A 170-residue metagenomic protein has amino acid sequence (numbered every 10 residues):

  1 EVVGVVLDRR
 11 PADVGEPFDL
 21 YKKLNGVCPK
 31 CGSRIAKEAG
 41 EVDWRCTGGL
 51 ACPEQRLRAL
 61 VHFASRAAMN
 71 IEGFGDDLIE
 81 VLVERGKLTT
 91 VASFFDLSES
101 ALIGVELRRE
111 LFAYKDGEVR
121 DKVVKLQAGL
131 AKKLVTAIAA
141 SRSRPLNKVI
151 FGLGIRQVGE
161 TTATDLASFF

Functional and structural regions predicted by a protein language model:
E1-F170: Structural signature for extended repeat/solenoid scaffolds and their inter-repeat hinge/linker regions, spanning
